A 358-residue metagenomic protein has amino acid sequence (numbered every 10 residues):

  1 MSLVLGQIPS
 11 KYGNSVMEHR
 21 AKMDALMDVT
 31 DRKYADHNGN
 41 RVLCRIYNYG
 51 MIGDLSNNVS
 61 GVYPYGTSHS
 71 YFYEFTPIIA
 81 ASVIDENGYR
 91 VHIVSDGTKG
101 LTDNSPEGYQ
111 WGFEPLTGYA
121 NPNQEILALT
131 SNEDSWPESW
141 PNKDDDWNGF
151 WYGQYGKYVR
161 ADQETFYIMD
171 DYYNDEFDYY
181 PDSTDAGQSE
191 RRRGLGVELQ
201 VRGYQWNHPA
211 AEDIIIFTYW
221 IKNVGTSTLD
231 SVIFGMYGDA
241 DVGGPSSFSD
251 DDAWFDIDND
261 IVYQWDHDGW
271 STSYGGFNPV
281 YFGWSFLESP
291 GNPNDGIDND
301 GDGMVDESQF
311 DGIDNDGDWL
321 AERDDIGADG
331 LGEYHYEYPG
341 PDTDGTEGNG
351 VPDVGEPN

Functional and structural regions predicted by a protein language model:
M1-S2: Bacterial N-terminal signal peptides
L5-I297, G301-M304, F310-I313, G317-L320 (+1 more regions): A long-range scaffold signal marking pre-active-site subdomains of enzyme folds
